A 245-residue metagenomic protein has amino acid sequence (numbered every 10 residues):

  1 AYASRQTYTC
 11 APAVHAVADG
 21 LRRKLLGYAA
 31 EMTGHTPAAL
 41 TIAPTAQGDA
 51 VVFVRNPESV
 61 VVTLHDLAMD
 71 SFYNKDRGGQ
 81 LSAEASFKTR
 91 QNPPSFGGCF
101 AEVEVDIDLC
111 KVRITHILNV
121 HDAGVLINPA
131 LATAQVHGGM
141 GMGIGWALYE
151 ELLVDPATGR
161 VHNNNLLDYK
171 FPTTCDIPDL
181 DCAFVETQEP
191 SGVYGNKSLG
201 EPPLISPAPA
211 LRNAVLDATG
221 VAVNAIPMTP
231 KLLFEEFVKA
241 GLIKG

Functional and structural regions predicted by a protein language model:
A1-G245: C-terminal catalytic domains of large/alpha subunits in multi-subunit enzymes
